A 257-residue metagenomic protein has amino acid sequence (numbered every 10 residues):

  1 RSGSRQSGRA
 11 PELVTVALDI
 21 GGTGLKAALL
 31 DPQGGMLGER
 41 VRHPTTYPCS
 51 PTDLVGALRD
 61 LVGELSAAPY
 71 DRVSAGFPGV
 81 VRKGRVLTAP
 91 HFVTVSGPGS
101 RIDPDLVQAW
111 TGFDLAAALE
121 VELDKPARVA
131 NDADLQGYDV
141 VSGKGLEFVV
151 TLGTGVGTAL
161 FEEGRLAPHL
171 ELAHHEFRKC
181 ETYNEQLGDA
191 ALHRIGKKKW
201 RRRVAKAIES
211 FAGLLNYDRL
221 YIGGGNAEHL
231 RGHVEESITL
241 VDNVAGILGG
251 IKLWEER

Functional and structural regions predicted by a protein language model:
A10-G56, S100-R101, R165-H193: Short glycine-rich, Thr/Ser-proximal phosphate-binding strand/loop in the N-terminal lobe of ATP-dependent enzymes
T15-D19, Y70-S74, E147-T151, Y221: Short glycine-aspartate micro-motif
G24, F211-V244: Glycine-rich phosphate-binding loops at beta-strand->alpha-helix junctions
L25-L29, G79, V156-E162: Short beta-strand scaffold segments in enzyme catalytic cores
P44-R59, G63, D71-R72, V81-D139 (+2 more regions): Glycine-rich phosphate-binding loop and adjoining helix at the ATP-binding site of ATP-dependent phosphoryl-transfer
L58-V73, A127, K197, I208-R219: Phosphate/pyrophosphate-binding loops at sites that engage ATP/ADP/AMP, CoA/4′-phosphopantetheine, polyphosphate
D103, H169-L215, S237-R257: Helical "lid/coupling" subdomains associated with nucleotide-phosphate turnover
G145-F148, L152-H175: Anionic-ligand binding region
